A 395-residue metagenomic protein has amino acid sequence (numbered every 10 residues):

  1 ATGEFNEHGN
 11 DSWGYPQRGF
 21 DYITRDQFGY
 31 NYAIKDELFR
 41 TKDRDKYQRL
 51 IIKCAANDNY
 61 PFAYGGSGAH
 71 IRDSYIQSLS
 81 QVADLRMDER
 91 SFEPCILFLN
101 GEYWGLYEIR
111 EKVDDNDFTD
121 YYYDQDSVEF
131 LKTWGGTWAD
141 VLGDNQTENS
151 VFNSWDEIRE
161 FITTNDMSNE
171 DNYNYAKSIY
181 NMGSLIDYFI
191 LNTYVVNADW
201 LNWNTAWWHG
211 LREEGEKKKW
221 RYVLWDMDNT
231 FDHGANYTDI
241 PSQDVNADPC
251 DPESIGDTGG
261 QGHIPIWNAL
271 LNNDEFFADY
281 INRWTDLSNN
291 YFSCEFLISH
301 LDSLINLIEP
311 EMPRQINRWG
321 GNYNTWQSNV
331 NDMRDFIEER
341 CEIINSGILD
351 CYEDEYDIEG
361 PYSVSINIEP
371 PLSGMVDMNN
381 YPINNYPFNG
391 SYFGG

Functional and structural regions predicted by a protein language model:
A1-N145: Conserved ATP-binding subdomain of kinase catalytic cores across diverse folds
A1-Y15, D58-G65, C95-F98, Y103 (+4 more regions): Middle-to-C-terminal accessory/interaction subdomains
R25, G210, D377-N379: Predominantly extracellular/luminal cell-surface or secreted proteins
K35-F39, Y64-G66, H70, Y237-A247 (+1 more regions): Short, polar loop/linker segments at the starts of domains and inter-domain junctions
C54-D58, W284, N380-P382: Short, histidine-centered active-site or binding-site loop motifs used for metal coordination, general acid-base
E353-G395: Secondary-structure capping and domain/repeat boundary segments
